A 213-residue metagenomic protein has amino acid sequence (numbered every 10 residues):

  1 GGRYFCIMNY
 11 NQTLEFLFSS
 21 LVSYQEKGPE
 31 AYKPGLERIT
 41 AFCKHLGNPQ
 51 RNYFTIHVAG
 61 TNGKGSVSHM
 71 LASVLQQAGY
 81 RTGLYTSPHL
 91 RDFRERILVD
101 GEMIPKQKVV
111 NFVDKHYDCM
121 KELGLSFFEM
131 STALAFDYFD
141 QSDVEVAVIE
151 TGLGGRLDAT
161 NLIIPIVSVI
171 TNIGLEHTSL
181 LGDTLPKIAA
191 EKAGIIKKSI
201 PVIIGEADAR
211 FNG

Functional and structural regions predicted by a protein language model:
G1-G2: Residue-identity detector for glycine
F5-G60, V67, S73, Q77-A78: Short functional linear segments
P29-L36, T40-R51, Q77-I163, S179-L181 (+2 more regions): ATP-dependent carboxylate-amine ligase catalytic core
T55, E145-V146, P201: Residue-level preference for the first positions of well-ordered beta-strands
H57-A59, G83, I203: Short, conserved beta-strand segments within well-ordered enzyme catalytic domains that often line or immediately flank
L71-A72, T171: Walker A/P-loop phosphate-binding motif and the immediately C-terminal alpha-helix
G155-L157, I164-G213: Conserved catalytic-core segment of NTP-binding enzymes
